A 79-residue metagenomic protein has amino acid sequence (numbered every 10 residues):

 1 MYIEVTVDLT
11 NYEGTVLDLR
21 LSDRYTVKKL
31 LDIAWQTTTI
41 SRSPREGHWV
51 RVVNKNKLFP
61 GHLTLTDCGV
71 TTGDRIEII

Functional and structural regions predicted by a protein language model:
M1-T6: Short structural boundary motif marking the start of a folded domain
N11-K29: Short, contiguous acidic and Ser/Thr-rich linear segments
Y12-G14, P44-T66: Short acidic beta-strand-loop surface patches of small beta-rich interaction domains
D23-S43: Short amphipathic, charge-patterned alpha-helical segments
G73-I76: Loop/turn positions that initiate beta-strands
